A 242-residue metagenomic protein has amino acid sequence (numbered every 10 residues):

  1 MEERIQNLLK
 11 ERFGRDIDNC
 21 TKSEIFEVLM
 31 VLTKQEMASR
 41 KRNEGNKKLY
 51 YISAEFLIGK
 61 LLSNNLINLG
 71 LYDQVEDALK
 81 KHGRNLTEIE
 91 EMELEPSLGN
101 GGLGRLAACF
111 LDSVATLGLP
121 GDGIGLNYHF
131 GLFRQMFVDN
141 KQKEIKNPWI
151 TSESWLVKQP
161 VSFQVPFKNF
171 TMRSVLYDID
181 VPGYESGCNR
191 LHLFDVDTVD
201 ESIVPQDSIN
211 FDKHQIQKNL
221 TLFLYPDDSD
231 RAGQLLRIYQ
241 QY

Functional and structural regions predicted by a protein language model:
M1-Y242: A conserved ligand/cofactor-binding region detector
